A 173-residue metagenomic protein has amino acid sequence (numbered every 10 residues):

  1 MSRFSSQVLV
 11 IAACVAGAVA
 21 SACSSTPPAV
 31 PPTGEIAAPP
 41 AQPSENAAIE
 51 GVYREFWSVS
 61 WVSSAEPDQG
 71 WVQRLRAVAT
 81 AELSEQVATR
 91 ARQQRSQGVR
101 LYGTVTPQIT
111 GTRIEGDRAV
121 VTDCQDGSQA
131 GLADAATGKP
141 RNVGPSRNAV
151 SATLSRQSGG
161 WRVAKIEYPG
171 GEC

Functional and structural regions predicted by a protein language model:
M1-A12: Bacterial N-terminal signal peptides that target proteins for export
G17, P31-E35: Extreme N-terminal export signal peptides that direct proteins to the secretory pathway
V19-A22: C-terminal motif of bacterial Sec signal peptides marking the signal peptidase cleavage site
S24-P27: Bacterial signal peptide processing site
E35-R100: Core segments of small alpha/beta cavity-forming domains
S96-A136: Surface-exposed, charged secondary-structure patches
V120, P140-C173: Short beta-strand edge/turn micro-motifs at domain boundaries
